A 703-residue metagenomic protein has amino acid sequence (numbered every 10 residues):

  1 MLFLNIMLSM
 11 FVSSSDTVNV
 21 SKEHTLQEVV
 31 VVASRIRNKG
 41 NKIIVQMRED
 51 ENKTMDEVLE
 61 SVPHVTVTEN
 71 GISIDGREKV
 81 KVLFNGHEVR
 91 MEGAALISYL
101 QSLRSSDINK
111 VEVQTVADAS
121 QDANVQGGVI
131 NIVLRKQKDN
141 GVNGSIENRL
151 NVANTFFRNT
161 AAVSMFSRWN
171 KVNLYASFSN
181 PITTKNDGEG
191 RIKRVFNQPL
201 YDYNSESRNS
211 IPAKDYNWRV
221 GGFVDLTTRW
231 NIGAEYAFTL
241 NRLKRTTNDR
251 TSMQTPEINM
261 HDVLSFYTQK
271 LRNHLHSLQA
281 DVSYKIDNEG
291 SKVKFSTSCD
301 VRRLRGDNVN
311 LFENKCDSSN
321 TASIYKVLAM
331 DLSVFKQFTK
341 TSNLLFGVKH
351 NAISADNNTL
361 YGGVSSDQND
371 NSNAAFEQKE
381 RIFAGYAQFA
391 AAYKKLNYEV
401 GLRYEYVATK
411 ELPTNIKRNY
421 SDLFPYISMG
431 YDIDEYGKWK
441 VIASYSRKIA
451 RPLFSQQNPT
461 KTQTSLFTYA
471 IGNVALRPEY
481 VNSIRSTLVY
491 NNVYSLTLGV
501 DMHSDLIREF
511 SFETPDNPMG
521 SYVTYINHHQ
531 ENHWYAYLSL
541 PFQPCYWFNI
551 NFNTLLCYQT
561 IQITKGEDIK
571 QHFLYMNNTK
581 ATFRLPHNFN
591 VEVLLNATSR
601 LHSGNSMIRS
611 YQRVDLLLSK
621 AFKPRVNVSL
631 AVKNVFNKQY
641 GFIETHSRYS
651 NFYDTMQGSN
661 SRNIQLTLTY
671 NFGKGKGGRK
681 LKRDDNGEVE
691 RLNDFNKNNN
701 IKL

Functional and structural regions predicted by a protein language model:
S14-R48, V67-E69, D75-K79, T115-A117: Short, acidic, small-residue-rich periplasmic hinge/interaction motif at the N-terminus of Gram-negative outer-membrane
E28-V30, M55-V58, S98, V125-N148 (+1 more regions): N-terminal periplasmic accessory domains that precede and gate Gram-negative outer-membrane beta-barrel machines
S61, V89-T115: Short acidic/polar hinge/loop motifs at secondary-structure boundaries that mediate gating or recognition
F156-D187, P199-T246, N273-Q279, I427 (+1 more regions): Transmembrane beta-barrel wall of Gram-negative outer-membrane proteins
N217-N241, Y267-T414, D422, D434-K438 (+2 more regions): Face-selective signature of the C-terminal outer-membrane beta-barrel domain
V327-D331, R477, S483, S495-N553 (+2 more regions): Outer membrane beta-barrel strand-and-loop segments of large Gram-negative receptors, especially TonB-dependent
A374-E380, I449-L498, M502-S504, S521-W534 (+2 more regions): Outer-membrane beta-barrel signature, preferentially recognizing the C-terminal barrel domain of Gram-negative
K570-L703: Conserved C-terminal beta-signal and adjacent last beta-strands/turns of outer-membrane beta-barrel proteins
